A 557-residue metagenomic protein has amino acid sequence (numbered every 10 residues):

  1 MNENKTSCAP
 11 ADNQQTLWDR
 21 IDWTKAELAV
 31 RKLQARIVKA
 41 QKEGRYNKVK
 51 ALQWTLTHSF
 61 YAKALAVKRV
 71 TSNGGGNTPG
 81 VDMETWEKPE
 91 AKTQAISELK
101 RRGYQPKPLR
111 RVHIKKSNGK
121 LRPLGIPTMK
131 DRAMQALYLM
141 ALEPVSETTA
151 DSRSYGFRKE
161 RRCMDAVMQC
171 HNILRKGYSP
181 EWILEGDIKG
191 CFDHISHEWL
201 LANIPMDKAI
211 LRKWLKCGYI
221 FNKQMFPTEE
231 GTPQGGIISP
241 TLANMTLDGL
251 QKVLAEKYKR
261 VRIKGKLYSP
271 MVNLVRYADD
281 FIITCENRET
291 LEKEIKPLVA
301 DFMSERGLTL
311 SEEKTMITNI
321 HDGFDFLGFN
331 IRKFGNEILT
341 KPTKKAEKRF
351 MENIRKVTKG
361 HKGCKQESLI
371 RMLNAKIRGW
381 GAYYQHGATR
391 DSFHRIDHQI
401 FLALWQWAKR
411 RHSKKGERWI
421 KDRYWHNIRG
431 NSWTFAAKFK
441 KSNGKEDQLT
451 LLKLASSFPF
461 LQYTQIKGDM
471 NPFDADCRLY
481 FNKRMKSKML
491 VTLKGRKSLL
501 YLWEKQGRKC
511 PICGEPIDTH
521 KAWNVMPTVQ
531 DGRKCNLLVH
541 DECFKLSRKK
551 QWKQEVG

Functional and structural regions predicted by a protein language model:
M1-N2, V357-R418: Right-hand nucleic-acid polymerase module
T16-G75, M140-G156: Charged boundary/loop elements
E98, R102, T149-R153, R158 (+2 more regions): Conserved polymerase palm-domain catalytic core
K216, N222, R306-W380: A conserved non-catalytic segment of reverse transcriptases and RNA-directed RNA polymerases corresponding to the late
Q399-A403, A408-Y501, R508-K509, V556-G557: Extended C-terminal regions of large enzymes
L502-R508, R533-N536: Short metal-coordination and nucleic-acid-contact micro-motifs, chiefly zinc-binding Cys/His arrays
G514-Q554: Histidine-centered nuclease catalytic patch
